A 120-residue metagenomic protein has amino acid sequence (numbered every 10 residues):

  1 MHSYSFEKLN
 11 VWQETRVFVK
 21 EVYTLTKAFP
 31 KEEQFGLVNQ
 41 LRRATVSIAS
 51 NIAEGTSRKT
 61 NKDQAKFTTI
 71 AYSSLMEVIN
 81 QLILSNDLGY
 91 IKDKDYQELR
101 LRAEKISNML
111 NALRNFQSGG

Functional and structural regions predicted by a protein language model:
M1-G120: Amphipathic alpha-helical assembly/interaction segments
